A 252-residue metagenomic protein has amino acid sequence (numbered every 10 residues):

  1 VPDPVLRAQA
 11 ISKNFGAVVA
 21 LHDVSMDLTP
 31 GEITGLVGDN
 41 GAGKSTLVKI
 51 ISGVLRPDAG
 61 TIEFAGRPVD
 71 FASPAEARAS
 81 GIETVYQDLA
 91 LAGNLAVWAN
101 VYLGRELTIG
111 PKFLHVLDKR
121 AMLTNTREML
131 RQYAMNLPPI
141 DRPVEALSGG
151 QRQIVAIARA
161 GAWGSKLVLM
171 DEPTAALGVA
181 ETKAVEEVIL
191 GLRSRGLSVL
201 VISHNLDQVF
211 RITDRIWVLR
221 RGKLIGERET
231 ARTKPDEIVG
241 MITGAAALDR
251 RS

Functional and structural regions predicted by a protein language model:
P2-S252: Glycine-rich phosphate-binding loops of nucleotide-dependent enzymes
